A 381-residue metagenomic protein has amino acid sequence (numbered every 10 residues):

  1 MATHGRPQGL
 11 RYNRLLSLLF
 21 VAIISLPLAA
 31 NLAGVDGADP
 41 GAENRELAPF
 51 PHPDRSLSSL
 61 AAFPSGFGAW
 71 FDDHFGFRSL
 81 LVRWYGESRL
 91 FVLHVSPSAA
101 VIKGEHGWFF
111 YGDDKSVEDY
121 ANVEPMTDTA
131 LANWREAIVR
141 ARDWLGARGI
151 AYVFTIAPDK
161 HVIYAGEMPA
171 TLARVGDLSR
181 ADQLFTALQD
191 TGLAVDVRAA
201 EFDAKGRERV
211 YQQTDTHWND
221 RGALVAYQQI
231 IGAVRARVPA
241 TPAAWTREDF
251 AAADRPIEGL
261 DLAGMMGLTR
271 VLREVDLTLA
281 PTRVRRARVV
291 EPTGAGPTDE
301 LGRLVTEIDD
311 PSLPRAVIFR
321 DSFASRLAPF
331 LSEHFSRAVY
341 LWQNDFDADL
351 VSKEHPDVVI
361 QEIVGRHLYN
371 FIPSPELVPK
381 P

Functional and structural regions predicted by a protein language model:
M1-P381: Extracellular glycan-modifying ectodomains
